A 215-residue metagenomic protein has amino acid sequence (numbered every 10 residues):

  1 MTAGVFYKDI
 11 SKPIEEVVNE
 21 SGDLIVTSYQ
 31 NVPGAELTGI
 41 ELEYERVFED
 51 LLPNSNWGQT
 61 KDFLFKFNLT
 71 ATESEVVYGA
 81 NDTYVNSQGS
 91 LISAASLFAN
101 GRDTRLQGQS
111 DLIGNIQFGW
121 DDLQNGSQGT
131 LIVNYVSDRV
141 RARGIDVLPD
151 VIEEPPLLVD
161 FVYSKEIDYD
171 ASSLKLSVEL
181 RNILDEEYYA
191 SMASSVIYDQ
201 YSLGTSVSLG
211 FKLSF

Functional and structural regions predicted by a protein language model:
T2-I10, V26-V140: Gram-negative outer-membrane beta-barrel transporters
E16: Active-site catalytic microenvironments in core metabolic enzymes, especially phosphate/sugar-handling
E20-I25, A193-S194: Short glycine/proline- and charge-enriched loop/turn segments that cap or connect secondary-structure elements
F63-K66, L97-F215: Conserved C-terminal beta-signal and adjacent last beta-strands/turns of outer-membrane beta-barrel proteins
